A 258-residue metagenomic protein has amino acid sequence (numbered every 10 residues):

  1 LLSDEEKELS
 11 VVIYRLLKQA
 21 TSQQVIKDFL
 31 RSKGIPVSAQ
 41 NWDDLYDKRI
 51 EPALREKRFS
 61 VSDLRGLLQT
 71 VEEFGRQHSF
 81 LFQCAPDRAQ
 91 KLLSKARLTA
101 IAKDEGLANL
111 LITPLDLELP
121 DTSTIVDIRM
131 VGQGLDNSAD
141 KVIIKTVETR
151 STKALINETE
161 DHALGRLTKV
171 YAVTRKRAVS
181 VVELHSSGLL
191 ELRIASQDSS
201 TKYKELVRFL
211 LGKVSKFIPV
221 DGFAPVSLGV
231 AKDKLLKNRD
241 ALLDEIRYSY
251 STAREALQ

Functional and structural regions predicted by a protein language model:
L1-V181, S199-L206, V220-Q258: Intrinsically disordered, low-complexity polar/charged tails and linkers
S186-K202: A generic structural motif
L210-I218: Long, charged, low-complexity intrinsically disordered regions
